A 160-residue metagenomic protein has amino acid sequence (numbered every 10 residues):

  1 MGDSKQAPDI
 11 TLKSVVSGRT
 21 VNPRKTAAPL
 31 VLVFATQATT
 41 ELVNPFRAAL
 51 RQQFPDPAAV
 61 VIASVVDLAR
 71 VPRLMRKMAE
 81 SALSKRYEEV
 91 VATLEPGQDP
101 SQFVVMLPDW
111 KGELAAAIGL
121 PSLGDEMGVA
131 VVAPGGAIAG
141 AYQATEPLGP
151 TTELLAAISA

Functional and structural regions predicted by a protein language model:
M1-A160: Chalcogenol-based redox active-site neighborhoods
